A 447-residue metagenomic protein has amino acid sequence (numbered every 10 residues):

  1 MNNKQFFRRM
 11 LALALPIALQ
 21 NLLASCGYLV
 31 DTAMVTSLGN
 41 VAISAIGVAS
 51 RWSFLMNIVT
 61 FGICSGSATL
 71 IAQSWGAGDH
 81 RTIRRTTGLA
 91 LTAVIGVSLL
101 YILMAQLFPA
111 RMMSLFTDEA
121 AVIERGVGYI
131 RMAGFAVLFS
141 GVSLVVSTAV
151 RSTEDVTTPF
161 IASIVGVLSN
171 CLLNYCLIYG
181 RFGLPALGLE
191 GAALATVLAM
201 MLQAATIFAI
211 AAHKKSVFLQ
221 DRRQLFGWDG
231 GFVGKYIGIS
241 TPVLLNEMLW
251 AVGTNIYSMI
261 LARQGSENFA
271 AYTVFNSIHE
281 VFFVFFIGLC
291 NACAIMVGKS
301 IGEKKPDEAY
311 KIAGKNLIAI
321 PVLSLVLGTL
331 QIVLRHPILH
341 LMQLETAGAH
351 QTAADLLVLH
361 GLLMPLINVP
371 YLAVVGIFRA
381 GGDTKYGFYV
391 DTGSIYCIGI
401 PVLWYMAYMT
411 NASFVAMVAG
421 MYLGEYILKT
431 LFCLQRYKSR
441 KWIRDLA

Functional and structural regions predicted by a protein language model:
M1-I17, I71-L138, L184-T241, V297-L363 (+1 more regions): Short alpha-helical transmembrane segments in multi-pass integral membrane proteins
N2-A33, S37-L38, F54-G66, L70 (+7 more regions): N-terminal transmembrane alpha-helices
A12-D31, M132, G166, A199-Q203 (+4 more regions): Transmembrane helical elements of multi-pass membrane transporters/channels
C26-S44, M113-A120, C176-L187, M248-S277 (+3 more regions): Helix-terminus/linker motif at the lipid-water interface of multi-pass membrane proteins
I43-L103, S140-P159, F269-R335, N368-G387: Small-residue-rich hydrophobic transmembrane alpha-helices
C64, A133-S152, P159-V167, A192-I207 (+5 more regions): Short runs within selected transmembrane alpha-helices of multi-pass transporters and secretion channels
A105, T148, N174, I178 (+9 more regions): Structural signal for membrane-spanning alpha-helices in multi-pass inner-membrane proteins, emphasizing helix cores
